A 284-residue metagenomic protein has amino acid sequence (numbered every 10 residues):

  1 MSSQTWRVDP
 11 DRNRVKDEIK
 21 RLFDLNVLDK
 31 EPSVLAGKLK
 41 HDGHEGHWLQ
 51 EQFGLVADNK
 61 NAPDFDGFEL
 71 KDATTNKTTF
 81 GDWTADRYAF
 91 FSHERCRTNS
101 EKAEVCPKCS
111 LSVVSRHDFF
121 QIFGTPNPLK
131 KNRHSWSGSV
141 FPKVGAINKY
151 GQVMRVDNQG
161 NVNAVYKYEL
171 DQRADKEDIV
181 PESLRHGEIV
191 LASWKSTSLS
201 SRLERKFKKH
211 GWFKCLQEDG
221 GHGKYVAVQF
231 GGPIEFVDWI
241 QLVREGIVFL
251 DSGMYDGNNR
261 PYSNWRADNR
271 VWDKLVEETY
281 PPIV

Functional and structural regions predicted by a protein language model:
M1-D66, D72-V284: Nucleic-acid endonuclease domains
